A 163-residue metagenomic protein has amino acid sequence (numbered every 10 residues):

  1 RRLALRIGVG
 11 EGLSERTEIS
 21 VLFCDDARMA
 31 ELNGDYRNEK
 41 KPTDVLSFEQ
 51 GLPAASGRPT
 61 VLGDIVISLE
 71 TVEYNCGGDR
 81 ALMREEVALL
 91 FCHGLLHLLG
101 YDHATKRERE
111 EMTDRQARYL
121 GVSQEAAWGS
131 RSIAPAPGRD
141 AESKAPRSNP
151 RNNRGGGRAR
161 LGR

Functional and structural regions predicted by a protein language model:
R1-E86, L98-R163: Active-site rim/adjacent substrate-binding subdomains
L90, G94-L98: Catalytic glutamate of the conserved HExxH
